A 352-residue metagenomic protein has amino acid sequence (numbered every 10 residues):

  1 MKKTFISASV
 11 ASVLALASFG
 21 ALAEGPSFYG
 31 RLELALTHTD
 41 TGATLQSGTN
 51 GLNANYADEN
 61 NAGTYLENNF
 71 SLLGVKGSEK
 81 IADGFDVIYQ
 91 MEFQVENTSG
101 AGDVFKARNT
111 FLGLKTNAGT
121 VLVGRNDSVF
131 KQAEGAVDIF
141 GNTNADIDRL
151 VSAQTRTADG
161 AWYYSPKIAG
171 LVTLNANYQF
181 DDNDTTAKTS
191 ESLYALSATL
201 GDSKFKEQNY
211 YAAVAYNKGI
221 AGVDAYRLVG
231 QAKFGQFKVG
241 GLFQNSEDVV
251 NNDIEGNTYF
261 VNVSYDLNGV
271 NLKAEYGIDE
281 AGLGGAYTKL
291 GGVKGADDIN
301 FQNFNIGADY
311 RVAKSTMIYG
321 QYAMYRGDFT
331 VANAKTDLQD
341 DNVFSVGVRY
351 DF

Functional and structural regions predicted by a protein language model:
K2-F352: Outer-membrane beta-barrel proteins
